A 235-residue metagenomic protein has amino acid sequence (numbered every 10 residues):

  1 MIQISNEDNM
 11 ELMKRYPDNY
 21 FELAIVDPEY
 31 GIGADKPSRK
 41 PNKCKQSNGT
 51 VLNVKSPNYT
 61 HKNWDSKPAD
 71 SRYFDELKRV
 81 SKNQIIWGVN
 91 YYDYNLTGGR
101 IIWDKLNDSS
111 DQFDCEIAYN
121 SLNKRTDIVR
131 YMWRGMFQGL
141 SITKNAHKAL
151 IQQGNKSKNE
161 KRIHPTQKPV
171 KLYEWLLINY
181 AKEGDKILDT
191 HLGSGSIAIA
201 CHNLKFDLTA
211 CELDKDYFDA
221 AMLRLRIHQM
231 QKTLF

Functional and structural regions predicted by a protein language model:
M1-I4: Extreme N-terminal starter segment of soluble prokaryotic enzymes
N6-E11: Conserved SAM/SAH-binding loop
K14-V26, Y30-K62, R72, K78-F235: Class I S-adenosyl-L-methionine
N63-K67: Nucleic-acid-processing active sites and adjacent nucleic-acid-binding tracks, predominantly divalent metal-dependent
